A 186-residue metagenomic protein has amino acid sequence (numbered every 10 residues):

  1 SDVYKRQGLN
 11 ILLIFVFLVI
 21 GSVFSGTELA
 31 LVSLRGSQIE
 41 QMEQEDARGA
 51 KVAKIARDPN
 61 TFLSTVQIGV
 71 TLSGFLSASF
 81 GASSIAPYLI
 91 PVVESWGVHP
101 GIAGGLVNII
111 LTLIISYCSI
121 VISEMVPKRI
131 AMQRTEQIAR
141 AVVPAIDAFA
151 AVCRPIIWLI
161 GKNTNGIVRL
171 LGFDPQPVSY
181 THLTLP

Functional and structural regions predicted by a protein language model:
S1, K5-L183: Membrane-embedded alpha-helical segments of inner-membrane proteins
